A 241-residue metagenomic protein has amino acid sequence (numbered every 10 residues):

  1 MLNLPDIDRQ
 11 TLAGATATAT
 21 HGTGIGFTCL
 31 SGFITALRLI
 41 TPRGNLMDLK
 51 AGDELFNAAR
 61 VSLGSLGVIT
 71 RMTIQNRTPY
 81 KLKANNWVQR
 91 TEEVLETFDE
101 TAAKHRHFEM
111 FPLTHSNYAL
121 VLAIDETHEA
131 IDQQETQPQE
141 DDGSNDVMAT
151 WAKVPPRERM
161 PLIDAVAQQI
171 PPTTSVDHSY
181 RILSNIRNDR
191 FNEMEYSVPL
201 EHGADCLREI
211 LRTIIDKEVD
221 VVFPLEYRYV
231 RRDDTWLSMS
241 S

Functional and structural regions predicted by a protein language model:
M1-S241: Noncatalytic alpha-helical scaffold of FAD-dependent oxidoreductases
